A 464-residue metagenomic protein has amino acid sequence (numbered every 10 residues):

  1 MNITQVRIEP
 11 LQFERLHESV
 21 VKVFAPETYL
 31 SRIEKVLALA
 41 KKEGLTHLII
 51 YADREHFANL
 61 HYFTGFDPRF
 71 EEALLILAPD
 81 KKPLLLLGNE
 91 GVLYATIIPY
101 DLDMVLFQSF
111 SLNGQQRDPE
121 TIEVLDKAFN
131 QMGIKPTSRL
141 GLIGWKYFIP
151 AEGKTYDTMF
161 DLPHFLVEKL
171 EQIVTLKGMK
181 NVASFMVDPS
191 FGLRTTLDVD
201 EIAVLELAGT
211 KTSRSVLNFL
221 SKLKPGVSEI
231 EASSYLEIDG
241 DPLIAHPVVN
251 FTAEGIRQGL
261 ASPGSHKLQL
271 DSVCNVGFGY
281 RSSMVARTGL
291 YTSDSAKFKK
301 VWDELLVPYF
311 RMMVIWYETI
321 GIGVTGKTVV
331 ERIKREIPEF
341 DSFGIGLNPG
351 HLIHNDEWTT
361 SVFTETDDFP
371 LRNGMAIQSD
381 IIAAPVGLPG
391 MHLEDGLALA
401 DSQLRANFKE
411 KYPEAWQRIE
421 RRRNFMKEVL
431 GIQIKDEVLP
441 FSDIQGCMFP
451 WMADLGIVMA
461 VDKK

Functional and structural regions predicted by a protein language model:
M1-K464: Active-site neighborhoods and metal-handling regions in enzymes and metal-associated proteins
